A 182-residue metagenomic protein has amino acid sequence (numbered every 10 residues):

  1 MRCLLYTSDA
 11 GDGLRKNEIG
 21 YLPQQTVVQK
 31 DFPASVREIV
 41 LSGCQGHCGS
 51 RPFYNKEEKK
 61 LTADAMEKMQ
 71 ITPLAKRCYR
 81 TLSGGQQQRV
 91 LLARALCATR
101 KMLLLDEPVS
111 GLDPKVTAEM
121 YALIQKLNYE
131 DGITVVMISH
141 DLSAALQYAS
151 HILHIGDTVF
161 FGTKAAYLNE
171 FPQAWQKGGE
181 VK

Functional and structural regions predicted by a protein language model:
Y6-G11: Conserved small/polar residues in nucleotide/adenosyl-binding loops
K56-L74: Conserved ABC ATPase "signature" region
C78-L82, Q86: Conserved ABC ATPase signature
L103-D106: Catalytic Walker B motif of ABC-type/P-loop ATPase nucleotide-binding domains
P114-V116: Helix N-cap at the start of a conserved alpha-helix in ABC-type nucleotide-binding domains
S139-H140: H-loop/switch region of ABC-family ATPase nucleotide-binding domains
D157-V181: Conserved beta-strand-loop-alpha-helix hinge in the C-terminal portion of ABC ATPase nucleotide-binding domains
